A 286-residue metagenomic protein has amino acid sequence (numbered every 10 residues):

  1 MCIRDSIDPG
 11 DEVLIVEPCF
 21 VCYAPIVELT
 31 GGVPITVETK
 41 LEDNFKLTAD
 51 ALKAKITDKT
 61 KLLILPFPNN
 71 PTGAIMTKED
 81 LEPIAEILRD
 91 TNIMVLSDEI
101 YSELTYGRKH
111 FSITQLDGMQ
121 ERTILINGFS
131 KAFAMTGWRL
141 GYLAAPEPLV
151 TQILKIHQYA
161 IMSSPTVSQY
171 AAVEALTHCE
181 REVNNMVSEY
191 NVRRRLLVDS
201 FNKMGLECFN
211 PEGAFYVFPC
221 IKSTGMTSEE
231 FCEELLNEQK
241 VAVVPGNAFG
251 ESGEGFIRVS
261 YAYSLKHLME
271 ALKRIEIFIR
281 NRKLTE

Functional and structural regions predicted by a protein language model:
R4-E286: PLP-dependent class I/II
